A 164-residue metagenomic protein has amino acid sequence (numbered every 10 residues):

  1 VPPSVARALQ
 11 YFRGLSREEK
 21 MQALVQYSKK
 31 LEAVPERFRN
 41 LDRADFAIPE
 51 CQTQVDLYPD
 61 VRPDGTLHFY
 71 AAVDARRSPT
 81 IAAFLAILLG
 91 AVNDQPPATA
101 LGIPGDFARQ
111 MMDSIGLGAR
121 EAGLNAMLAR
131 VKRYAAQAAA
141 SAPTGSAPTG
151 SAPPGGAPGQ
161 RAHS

Functional and structural regions predicted by a protein language model:
V1-D45: Extended low-complexity intrinsically disordered regions
K20, T53, T80-L85, P96 (+2 more regions): Amphipathic alpha-helical interface surfaces
I48-Q52: A short catalytic or substrate-binding loop motif that flags glycine-/basic-rich loops and adjacent residues that bind
T53-V61: Short beta-strand elements
D60-S78, L89-N93: Conserved interaction-surface patches within small, structured recognition/assembly domains
D94-Q110: Glycine-rich phosphate/pyrophosphate-binding loops and their adjacent beta-strand/loop elements at enzyme active sites
Q110-A140, R161-H163: C-terminal binding/interaction regions
A140-A162: Intrinsically disordered, low-complexity terminal tails and inter-domain linkers enriched for S/T/G/P/D/E
